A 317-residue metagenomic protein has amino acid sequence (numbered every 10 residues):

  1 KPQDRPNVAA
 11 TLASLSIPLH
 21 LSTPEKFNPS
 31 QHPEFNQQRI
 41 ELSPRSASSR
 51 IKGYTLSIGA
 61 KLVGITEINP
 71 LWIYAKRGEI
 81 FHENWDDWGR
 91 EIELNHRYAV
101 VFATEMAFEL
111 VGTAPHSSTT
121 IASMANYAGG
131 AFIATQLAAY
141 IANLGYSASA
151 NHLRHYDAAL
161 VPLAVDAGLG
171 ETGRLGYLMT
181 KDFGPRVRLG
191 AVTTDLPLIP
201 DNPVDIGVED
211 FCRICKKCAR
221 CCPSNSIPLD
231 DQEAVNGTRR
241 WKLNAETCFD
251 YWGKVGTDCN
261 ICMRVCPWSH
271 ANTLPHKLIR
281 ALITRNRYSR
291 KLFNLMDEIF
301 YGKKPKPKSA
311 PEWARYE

Functional and structural regions predicted by a protein language model:
K1-P70, Y74, G78, R264 (+2 more regions): Iron-sulfur (Fe-S) cluster-binding modules
K52, K61-R285: Catalytic cores of enzyme domains
